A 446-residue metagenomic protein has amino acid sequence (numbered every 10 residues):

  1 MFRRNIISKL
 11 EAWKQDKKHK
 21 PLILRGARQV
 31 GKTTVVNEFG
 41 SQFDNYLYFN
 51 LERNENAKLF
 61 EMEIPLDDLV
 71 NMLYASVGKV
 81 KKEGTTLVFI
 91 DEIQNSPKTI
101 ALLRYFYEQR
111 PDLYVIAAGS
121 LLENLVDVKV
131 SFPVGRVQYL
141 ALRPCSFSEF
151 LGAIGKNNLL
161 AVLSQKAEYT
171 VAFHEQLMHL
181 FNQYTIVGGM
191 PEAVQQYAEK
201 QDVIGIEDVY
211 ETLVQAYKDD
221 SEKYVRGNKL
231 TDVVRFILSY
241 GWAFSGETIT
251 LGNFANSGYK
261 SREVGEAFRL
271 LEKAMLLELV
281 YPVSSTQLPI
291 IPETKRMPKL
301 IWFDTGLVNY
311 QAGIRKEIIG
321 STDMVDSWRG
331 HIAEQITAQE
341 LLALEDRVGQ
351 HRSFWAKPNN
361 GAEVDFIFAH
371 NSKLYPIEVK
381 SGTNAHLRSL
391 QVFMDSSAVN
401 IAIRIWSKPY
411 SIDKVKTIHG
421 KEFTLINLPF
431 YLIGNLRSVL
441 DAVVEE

Functional and structural regions predicted by a protein language model:
M1-Q15: N-terminal pre-Walker A segment at the start of P-loop NTPase domains
K14-L22, Q29, E38-D44, E272-E446: A cross-kingdom feature that marks ATP-driven nucleic-acid transaction machinery
K32: Conserved lysine of the Walker
R53-G84: Short glycine-rich substrate-engagement loop in P-loop NTPases that contacts/grips substrate
K81-T99: Conserved P-loop NTPase "ATPase switch" module shared by AAA+ and STAND
F89, Y114-S120, A141: Structural recognition of the conserved hydrophobic beta-strand(s) that form the central parallel beta-sheet of P-loop
E123-Y139, L151-K156: Short regulatory helix/loop adjacent to the ATP-binding pocket of P-loop NTPases
G152-D346, F354-N359: Interdomain hinge/linker elements that couple catalytic modules in large macromolecular machines
